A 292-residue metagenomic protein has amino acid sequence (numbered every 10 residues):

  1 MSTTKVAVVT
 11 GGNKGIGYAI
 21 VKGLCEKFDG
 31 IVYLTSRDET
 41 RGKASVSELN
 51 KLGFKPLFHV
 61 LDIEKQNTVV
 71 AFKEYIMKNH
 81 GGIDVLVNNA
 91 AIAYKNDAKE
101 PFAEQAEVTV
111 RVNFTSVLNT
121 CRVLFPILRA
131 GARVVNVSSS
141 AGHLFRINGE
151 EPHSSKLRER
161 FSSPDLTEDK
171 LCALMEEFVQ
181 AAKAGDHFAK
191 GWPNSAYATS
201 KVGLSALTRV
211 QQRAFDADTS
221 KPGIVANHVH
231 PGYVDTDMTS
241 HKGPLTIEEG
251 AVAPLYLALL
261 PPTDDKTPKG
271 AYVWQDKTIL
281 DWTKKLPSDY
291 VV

Functional and structural regions predicted by a protein language model:
M1-Y33: Canonical Rossmann dinucleotide-binding motif of NAD(H)/NADP(H)-dependent dehydrogenases/reductases, specifically
F28-A44: Conserved glycine-rich Rossmann-like NAD(P)H-binding loop of the short-chain dehydrogenase/reductase
L49-N67: Rossmann-fold cofactor-recognition segment
A71-E74, K78, D97, E104-R111: Active-site Tyr-X3-Lys motif and surrounding loop/helix of classical short-chain dehydrogenase/reductase
N89-N96: Conserved NAD(P)H cofactor-binding loop of Rossmann-fold oxidoreductase domains
K99-F102, A106-E107, A130-K221, H230 (+1 more regions): Catalytic loop of short-chain dehydrogenase/reductase
N119, H228-V229, V234-T236, S240-V291: C-terminal helical subdomain
